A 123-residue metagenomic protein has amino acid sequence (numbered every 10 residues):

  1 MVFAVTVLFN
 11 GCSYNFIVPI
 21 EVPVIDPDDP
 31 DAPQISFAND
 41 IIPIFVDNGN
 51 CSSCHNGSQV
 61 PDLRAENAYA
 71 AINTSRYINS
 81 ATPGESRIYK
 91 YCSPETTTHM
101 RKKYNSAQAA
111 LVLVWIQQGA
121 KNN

Functional and structural regions predicted by a protein language model:
M1-S13: Sec-dependent bacterial lipoprotein signal peptides
C12-N123: Aromatic- and Gly/Pro-enriched helix-to-coil junctions and flexible linker segments
